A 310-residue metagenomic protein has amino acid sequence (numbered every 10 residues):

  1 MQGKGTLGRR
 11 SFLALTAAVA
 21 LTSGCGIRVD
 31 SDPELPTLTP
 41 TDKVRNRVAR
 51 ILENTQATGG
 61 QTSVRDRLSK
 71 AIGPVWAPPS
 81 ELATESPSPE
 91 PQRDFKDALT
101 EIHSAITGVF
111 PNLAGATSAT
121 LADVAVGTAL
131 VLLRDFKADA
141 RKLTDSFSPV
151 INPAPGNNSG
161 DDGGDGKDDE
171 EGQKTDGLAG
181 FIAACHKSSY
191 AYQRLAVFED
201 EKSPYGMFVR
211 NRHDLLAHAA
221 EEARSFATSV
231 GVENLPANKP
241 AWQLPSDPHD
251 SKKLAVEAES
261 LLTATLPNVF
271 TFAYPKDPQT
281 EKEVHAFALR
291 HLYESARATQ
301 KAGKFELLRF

Functional and structural regions predicted by a protein language model:
M1-L7: Short, Lys/Arg-rich N-terminal segment immediately upstream of the first membrane anchor
Q2, A18-L21, C25-F310: All-alpha RGS (Regulator of G-protein Signaling) helical domain and cognate RGS-like helical scaffolds
L7-L13: N-terminal export leaders
